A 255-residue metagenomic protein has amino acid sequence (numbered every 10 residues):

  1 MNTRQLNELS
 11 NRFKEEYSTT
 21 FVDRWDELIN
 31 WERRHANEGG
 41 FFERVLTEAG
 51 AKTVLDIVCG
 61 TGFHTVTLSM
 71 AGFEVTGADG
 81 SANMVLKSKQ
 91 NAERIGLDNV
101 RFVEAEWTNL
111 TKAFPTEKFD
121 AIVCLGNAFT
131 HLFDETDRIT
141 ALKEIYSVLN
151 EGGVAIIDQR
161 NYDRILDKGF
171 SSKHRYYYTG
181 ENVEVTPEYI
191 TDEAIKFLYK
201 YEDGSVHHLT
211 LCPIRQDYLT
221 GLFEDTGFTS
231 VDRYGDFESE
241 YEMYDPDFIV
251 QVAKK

Functional and structural regions predicted by a protein language model:
M1-G50: Conserved class I S-adenosyl-L-methionine
A51-G60: Conserved class I S-adenosyl-L-methionine
F63-L110: Class I SAM-dependent methyltransferase SAM/SAH-binding core
K112-A121: A short acidic, Gly/Pro-enriched loop at the edge of an enzyme's catalytic core that lines a small-molecule cofactor
D120-T136: A short SAM/SAH-binding and catalytic strip from SAM-dependent methyltransferases
I139-E151: A short glycine-rich, Lys/Arg-flanked "PGG" loop and its adjoining helix->strand segment in the class I
I156-L222: SAM-dependent methyltransferase
Y218-K255: C-terminal lobe and adjacent flexible extensions of AdoMet/dcAdoMet transferase-like proteins
